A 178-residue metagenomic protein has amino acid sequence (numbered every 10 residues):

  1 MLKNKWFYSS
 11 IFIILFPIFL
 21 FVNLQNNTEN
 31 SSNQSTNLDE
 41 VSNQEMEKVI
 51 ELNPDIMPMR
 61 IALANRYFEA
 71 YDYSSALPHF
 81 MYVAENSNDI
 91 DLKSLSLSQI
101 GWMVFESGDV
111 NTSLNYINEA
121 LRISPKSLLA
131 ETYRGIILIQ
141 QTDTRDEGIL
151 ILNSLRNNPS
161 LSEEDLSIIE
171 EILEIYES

Functional and structural regions predicted by a protein language model:
M1-L52: Long, contiguous interaction/recruitment modules in multidomain scaffold/adaptor proteins
N4-F19, G148-S178: Terminal, low-structured helical/coil segments at or just beyond the last alpha-helical repeat
T36-D39, M57, Y73, V110 (+1 more regions): TPR-repeat structural position
S42, A76, S113, E147-G148: Single-residue signature of alpha-solenoid repeat helices
I56, S127, L161-S162: Residue-level recognition of tetratricopeptide repeat
M59, K93-S96, A130, E164-D165: TPR alpha-solenoid repeat register
A62, S96-Q99, Y133, I168-I172: Canonical tetratricopeptide repeat
N65-I123, I136, Q140: Alpha-helical adaptor scaffolds
